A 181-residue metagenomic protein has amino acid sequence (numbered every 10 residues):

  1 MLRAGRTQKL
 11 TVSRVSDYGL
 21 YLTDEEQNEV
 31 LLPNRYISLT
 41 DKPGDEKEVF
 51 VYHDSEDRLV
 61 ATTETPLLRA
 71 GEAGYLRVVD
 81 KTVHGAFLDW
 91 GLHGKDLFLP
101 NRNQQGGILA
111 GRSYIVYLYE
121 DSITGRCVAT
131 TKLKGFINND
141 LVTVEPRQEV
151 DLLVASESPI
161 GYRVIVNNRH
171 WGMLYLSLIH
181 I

Functional and structural regions predicted by a protein language model:
M1-A4, D54-G74, N103, T130-P146: Short boundary/loop segments of OB/S1/cold-shock single-stranded nucleic-acid-binding domains
M1-E48, H53: N-terminal, positively charged regions that mediate nucleic acid binding
L10-V12, G44-D57, L76-D80, R112-G125 (+1 more regions): Flexible glycine-rich surface loops and low-complexity tracts that mediate binding to linear polymers
Y18-Y21, H84-F87, I160-R163: Short aromatic-glycine-enriched beta-strand elements
L31-L39, D96-G107, I137, G172-S177: A cross-kingdom feature marking solvent-exposed beta-strand/loop segments within repeated, beta-rich binding/scaffold
R69-D96: Ordered, amphipathic secondary-structure segments that act as subunit-interaction surfaces in large macromolecular
V144-Y175: Surface-exposed interaction/gating patches
I179-I181: Conserved small/polar residues in nucleotide/adenosyl-binding loops
